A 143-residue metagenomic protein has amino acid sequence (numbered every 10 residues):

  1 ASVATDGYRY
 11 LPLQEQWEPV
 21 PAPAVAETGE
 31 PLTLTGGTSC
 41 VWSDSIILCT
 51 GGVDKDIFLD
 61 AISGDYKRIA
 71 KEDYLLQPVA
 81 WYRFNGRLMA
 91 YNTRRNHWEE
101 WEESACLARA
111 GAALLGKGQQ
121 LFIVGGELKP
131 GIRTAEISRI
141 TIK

Functional and structural regions predicted by a protein language model:
A1-K143: Kelch-like beta-propeller repeat domains
